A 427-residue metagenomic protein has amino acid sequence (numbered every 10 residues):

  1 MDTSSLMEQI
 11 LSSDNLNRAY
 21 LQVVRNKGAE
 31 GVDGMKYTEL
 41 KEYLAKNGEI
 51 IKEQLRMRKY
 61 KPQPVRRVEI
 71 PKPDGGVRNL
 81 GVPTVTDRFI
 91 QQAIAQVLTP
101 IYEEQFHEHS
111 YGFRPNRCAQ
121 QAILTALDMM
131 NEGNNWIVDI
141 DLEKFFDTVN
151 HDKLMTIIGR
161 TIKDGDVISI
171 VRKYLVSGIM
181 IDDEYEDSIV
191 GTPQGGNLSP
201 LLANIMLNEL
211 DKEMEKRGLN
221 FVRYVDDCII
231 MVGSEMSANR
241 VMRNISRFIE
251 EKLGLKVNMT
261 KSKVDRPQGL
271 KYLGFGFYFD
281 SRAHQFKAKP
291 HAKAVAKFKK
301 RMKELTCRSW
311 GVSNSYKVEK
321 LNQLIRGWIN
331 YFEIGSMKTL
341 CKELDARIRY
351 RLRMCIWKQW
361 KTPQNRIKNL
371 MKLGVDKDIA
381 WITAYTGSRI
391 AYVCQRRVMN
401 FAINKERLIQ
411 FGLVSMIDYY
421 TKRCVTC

Functional and structural regions predicted by a protein language model:
M1-A45, E49: Non-catalytic, polymerase-adjacent accessory regions of viral genome-replication enzymes
N26-D33, P73, Y102-F106, N135-W136 (+6 more regions): Short acidic (Asp/Glu) and glycine-rich catalytic loops that position anionic groups and cofactors
E30, G34-P100, E104, F113: Active-site substrate-recognition loop segments, prototypically the cytochrome P450 B′-helix/B-C loop
Q54-E69, P73, E108-R117, Q121-K271: Conserved polymerase palm-domain catalytic core
R88, Q92, Q96, P100 (+7 more regions): Short, residue-level hotspots on alpha-helical faces of the histone-fold and other alpha-helical interaction modules
V176, K252-K320, L324-R326: A conserved non-catalytic segment of reverse transcriptases and RNA-directed RNA polymerases corresponding to the late
K317-P363, I367, M371: Non-catalytic, peripheral interaction segments enriched in hydrophobic/basic residues
W360-C427: Extended C-terminal regions of large enzymes
